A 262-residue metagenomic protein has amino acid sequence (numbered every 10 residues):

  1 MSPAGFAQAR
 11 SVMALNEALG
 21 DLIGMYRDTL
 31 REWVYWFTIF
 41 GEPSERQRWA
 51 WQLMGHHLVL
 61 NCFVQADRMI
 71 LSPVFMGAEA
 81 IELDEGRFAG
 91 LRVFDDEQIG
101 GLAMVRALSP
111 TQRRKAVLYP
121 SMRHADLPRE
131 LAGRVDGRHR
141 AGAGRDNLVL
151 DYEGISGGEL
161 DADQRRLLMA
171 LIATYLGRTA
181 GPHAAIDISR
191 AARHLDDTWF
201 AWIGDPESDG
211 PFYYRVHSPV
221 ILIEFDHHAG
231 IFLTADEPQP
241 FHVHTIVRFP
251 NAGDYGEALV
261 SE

Functional and structural regions predicted by a protein language model:
S2-V93, Q98-E262: A cross-kingdom marker for long, charged
